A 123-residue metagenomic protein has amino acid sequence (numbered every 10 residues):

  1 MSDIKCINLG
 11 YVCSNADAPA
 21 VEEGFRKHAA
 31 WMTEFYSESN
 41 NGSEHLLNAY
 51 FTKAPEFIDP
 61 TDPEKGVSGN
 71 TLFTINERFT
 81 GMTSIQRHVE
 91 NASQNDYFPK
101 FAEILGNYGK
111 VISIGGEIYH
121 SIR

Functional and structural regions predicted by a protein language model:
M1-N91, N107-R123: Short S/T/G/P-rich N-terminal loop/turn motif that feeds into the first structured element of a domain
M32, N95-F98: A short hydrophobic/aromatic micro-motif that marks alpha-helical segments and, especially, helix-coil
Y97, A102-I104, Y119: Loop-helix junctions at membrane interfaces
